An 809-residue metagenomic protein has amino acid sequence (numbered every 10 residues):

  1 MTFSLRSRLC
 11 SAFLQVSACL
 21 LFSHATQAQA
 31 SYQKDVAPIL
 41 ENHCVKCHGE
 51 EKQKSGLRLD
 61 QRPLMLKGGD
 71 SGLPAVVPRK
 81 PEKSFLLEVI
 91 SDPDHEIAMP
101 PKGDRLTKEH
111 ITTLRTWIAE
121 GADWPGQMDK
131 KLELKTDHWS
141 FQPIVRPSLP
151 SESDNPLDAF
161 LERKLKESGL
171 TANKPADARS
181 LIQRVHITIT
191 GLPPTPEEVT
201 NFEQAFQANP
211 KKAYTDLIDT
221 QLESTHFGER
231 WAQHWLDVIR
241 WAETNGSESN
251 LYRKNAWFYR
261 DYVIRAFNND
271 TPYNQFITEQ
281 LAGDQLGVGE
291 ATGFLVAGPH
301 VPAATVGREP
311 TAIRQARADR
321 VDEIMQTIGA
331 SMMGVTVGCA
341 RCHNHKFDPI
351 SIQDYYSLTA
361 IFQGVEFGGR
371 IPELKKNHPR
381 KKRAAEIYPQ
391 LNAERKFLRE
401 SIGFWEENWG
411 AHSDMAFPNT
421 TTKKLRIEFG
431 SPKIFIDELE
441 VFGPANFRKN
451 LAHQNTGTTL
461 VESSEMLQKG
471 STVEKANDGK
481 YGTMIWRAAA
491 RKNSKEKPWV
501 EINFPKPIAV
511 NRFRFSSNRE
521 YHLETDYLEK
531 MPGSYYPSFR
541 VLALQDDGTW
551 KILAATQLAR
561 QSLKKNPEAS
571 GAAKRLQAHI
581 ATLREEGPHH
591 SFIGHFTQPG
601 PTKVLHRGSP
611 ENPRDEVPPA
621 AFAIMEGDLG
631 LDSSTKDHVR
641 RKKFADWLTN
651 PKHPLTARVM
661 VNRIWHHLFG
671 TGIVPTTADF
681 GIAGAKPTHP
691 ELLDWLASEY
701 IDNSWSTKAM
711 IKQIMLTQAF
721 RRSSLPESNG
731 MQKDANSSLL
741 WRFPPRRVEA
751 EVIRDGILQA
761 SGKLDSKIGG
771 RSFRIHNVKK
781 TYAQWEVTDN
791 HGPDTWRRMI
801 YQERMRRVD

Functional and structural regions predicted by a protein language model:
M1-C10: N-terminal secretory signal peptides that target proteins for export/translocation
S11-H24: Bacterial N-terminal signal peptides
A28-R115, A119, D123-R163, R179-R184 (+8 more regions): Solvent-exposed helix-loop boundary motif
H43, Q53-S55, G72, D137 (+12 more regions): Residues that flank catalytic or metal-binding motifs in active/ligand-binding sites
S153-Q183, T188-I189, P193-H226, A242-E279 (+6 more regions): Primarily short, surface-exposed interaction patches in extracytoplasmic proteins
K212-I352, L358-T359, Q363: Extended surface/linker regions that mediate inter-domain or inter-protein docking in multi-component redox
H378-L391: Charged, amphipathic alpha-helical linkers/stalks
F404-T582, K636-K643: Aromatic, loop-rich ligand-recognition surfaces of beta-strand-rich domains
